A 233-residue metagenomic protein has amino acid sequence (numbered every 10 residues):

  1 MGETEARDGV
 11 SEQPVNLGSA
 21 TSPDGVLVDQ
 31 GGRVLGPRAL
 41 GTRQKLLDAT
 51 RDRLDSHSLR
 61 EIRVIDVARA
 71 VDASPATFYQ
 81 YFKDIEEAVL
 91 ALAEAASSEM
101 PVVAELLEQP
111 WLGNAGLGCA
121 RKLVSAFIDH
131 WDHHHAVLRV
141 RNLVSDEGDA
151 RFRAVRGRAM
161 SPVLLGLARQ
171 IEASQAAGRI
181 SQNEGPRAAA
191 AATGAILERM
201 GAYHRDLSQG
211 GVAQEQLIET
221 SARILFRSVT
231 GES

Functional and structural regions predicted by a protein language model:
M1-G41, D206, S233: N-terminal intrinsically disordered/low-complexity leader segments
E3-E5, E12-D24, Q182-H204, E215-R227: Hydrophobic alpha-helical segments that form the core of small-molecule binding pockets and/or dimer interfaces
D24, G32-L35, A68-F82, H133 (+2 more regions): Basic/polar phosphate-binding segments, predominantly the helix-turn-helix DNA-binding elements of transcriptional
R38-T50, V67, L92-M100, L167: Generic hydrophobic, amphipathic alpha-helix propensity
K45, R53-E87, A91: Helix-turn-helix
L54, A88-A96, R141, S145: Alpha-helical DNA-contacting segments of helix-turn-helix folds
A91, E105-H133, P186-T193, E215-I218: Hydrophobic alpha-helical connector segments
S98, V102-A104, G118, H130-H133 (+5 more regions): Amphipathic alpha-helical packing segments from all-alpha helical-bundle domains
